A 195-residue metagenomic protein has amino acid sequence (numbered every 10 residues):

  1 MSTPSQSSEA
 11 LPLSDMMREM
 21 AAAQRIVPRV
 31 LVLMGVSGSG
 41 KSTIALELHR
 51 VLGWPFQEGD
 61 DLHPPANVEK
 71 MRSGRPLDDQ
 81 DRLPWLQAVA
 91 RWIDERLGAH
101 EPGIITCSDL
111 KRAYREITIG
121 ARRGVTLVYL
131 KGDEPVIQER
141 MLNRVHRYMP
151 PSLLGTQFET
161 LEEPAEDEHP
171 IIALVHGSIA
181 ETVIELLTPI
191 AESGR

Functional and structural regions predicted by a protein language model:
M1-R29: Extreme N-terminal, non-catalytic leader segments that precede Walker-type/kinase nucleotide-binding cores
L33: Hydrophobic anchor at the beta1->P-loop junction of P-loop NTPases
S37: The conserved Walker
K41: Conserved lysine of the Walker
L46-R91: Conserved substrate/cofactor phosphate-moiety recognition/catalytic segment in nucleotide-dependent phosphotransferases
Q80-R122, L130: Glycine-rich phosphate-binding loop used to anchor ATP phosphates in small-molecule kinases, encompassing both
A121-M141: Conserved phosphate-donor/acceptor-positioning beta-strand/loop module used by diverse small-molecule
N143-E185: Small-molecule kinase domains that catalyze NTP-dependent phosphoryl transfer to phosphate-bearing small molecules
